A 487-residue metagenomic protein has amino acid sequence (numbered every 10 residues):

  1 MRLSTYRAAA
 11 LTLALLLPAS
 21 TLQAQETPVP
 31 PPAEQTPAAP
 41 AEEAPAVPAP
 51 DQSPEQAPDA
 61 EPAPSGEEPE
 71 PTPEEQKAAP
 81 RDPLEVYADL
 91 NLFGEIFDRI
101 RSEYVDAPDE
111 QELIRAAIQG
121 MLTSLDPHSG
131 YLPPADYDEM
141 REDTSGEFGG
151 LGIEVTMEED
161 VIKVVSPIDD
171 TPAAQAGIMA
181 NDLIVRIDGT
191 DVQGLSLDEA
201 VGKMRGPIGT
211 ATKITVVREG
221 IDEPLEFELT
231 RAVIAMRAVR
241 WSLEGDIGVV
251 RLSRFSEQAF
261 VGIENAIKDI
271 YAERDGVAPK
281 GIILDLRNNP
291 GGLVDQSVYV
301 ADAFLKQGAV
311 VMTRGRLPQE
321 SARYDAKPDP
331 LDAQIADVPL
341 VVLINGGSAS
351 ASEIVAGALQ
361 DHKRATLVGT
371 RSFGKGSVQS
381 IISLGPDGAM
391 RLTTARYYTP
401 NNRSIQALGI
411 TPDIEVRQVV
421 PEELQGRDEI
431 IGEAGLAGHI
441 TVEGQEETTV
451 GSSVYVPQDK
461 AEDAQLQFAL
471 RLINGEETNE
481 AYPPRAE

Functional and structural regions predicted by a protein language model:
M1-A10: Bacterial N-terminal signal peptides that target proteins for export
L3, A24-S129, Y455-F468, L472 (+1 more regions): Terminal targeting/pro-maturation regions of precursor/exported proteins
A9-S20: Bacterial N-terminal signal peptides
L84-D89, R101-E110, K163-S166, T171-A180 (+1 more regions): Cleft-lining beta-strand/loop regions that shape enzyme active-site pockets
L92, R101-V165, G209-K213, V217-E228 (+4 more regions): Extended, small/polar residue-biased N-terminal targeting/export presequences and adjacent propeptide/linker tracts
G346-A349, G357, D361-L367, S372-R427: Acidic, polar loop-rich interaction surfaces within structured domains
N401-E487: Conserved functional hotspot residues or short segments at active or partner-binding sites across diverse domains
